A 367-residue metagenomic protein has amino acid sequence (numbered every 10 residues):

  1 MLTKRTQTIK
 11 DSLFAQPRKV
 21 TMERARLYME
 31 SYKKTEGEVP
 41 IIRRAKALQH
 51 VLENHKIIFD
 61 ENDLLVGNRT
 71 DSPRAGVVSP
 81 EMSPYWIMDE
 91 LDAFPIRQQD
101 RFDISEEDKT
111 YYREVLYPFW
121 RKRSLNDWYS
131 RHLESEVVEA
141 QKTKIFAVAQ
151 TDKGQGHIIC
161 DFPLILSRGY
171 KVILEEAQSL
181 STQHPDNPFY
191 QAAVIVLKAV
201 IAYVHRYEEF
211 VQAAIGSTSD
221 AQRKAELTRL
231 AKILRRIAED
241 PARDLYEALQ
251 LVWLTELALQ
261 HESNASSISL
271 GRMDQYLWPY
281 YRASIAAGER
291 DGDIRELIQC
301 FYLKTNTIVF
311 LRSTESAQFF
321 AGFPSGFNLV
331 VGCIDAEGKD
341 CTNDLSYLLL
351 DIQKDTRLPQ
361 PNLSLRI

Functional and structural regions predicted by a protein language model:
M1-A193, Q222-I367: Conserved catalytic cores of very large enzyme subunits
Q191-A202, Y207: Extended non-globular scaffold/tether segments
I201, E208, Q212-I215, K224 (+2 more regions): Heptad-repeat amphipathic alpha-helical coiled-coil interaction surface used for oligomerization/assembly
E208, Q212-G216, W278-I285: Amphipathic alpha-helical segments within well-ordered protein domains
